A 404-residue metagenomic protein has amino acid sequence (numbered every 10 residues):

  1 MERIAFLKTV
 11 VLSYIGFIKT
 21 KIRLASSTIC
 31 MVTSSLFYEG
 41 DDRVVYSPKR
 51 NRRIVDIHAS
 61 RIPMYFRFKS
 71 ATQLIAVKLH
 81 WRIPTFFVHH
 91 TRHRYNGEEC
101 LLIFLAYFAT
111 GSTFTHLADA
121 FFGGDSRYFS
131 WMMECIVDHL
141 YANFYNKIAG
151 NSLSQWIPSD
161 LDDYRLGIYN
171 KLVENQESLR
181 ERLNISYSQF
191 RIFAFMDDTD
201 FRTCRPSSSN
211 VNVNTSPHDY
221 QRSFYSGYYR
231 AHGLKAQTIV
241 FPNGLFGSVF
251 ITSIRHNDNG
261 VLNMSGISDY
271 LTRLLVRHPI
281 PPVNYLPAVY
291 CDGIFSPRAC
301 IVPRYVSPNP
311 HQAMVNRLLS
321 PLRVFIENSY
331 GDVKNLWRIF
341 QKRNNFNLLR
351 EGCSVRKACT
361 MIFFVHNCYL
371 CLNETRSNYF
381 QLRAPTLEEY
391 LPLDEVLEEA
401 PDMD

Functional and structural regions predicted by a protein language model:
M1-H89, Y145, N170, E374-T375 (+2 more regions): Charged, often Cys/His-bearing segments associated with DNA-binding zinc-finger transcription factors
M64-Y65, R92-H93, A106-Y107, D125: Short secondary-structure transition/capping motifs
T72, I103, F114-T115: Generic structural marker for isolated residues within well-ordered, non-membrane alpha-helices of soluble domains
Q73-L74, C100, N259: Short, well-ordered alpha-helical scaffold segments within catalytic/effector domains
A76-R92, G111-T113, W337-Q341: Structural recognition of short helix-loop-helix hairpins that underlie histone-fold modules
G97-T110: Short, amphipathic alpha-helical "recognition" segments used to contact nucleic acids or chromatin
S112-D404: Short, well-ordered secondary-structure "scaffold" segments embedded in the functional core of diverse domains
